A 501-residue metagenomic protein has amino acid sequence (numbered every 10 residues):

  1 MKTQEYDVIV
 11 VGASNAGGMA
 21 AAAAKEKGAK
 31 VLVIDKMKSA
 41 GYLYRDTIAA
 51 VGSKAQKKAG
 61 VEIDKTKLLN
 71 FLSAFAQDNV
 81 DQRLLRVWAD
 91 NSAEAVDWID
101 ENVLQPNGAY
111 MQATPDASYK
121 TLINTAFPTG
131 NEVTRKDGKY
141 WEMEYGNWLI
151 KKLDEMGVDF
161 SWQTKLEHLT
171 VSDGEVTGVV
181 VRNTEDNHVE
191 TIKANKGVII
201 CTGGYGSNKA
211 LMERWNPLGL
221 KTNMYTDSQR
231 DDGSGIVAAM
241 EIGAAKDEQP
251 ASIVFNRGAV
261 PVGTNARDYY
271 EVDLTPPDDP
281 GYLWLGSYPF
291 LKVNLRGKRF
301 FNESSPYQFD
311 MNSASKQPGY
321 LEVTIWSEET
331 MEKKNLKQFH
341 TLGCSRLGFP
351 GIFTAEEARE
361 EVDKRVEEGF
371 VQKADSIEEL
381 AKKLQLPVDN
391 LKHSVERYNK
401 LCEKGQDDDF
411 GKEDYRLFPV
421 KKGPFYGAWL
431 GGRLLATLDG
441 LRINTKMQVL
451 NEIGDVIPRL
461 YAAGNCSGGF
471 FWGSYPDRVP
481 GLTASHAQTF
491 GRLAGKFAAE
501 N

Functional and structural regions predicted by a protein language model:
K2-A16, L32: Beta1/beta-strand and adjacent pyrophosphate-binding region of the FAD-binding site in flavoprotein oxidoreductases
K25-R45: Glycine-rich FAD pyrophosphate-binding loop
A49-W88: Glycine-rich active-site loop/strand segments that organize a redox cofactor
N79-L84, N102-D116, A245-E248, S252 (+1 more regions): A short alpha-helix-loop-beta-strand transition element characteristic of N-terminal alpha/beta dinucleotide-binding
W88-V189, N208-A210, D268-Y270, Q406-K422: Conserved redox-cofactor binding core of oxidoreductases
H168, S376-E379, N390-S474: A glycine-rich dinucleotide-binding beta-alpha-beta segment and adjacent secondary-structure elements that constitute
E185-H188, K193-T264, R478, A484-L493 (+1 more regions): Glycine-rich loop(s) and the adjacent beta-strand/alpha-helix scaffold that form part
I236-A238, A245-K383: An anion/pyrophosphate-binding glycine-rich loop and adjacent beta-alpha core in soluble alpha-beta enzymes
